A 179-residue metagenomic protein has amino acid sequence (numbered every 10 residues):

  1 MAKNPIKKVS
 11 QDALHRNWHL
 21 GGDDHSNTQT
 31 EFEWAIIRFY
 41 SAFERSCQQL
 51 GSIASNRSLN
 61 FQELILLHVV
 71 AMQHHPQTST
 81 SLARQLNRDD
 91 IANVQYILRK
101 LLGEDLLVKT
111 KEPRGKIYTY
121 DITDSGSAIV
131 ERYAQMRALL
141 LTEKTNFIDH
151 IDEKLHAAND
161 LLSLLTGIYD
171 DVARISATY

Functional and structural regions predicted by a protein language model:
M1-R57, L106: N-terminal leader segment of winged-helix/HTH proteins
S26-I37, I91, K116, T123 (+1 more regions): Amphipathic, non-membrane alpha-helical segments in soluble helical-bundle scaffolds
S41, H68-M72, A134: Short, locally clustered residues in the helix-turn-helix/winged-helix DNA-binding domain
Q48-D89: N-terminal helix-turn-helix DNA-binding core of bacterial DNA-binding proteins
N56-N60, H75, N93-Q95, K100 (+2 more regions): Short glycine/proline-centered loop/turn elements that form peptide/ligand docking sites
P76-Y118: Canonical helix-turn-helix DNA-binding module
R114-Y133: Basic, amphipathic "hinge/linker" alpha-helix immediately C-terminal to the N-terminal HTH DNA-binding motif
Q135-Y179: Terminal interaction helix/tail motif
